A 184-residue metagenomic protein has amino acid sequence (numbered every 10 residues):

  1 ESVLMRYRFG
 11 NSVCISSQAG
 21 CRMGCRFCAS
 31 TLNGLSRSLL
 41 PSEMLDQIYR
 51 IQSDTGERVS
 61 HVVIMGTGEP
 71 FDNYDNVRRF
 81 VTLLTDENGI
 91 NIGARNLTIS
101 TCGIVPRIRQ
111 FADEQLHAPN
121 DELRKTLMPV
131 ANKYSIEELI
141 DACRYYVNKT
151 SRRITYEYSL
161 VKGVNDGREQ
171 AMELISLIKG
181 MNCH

Functional and structural regions predicted by a protein language model:
E1, E43, Q47, E69 (+1 more regions): Acidic-residue sensor for enzyme active/binding pockets
E1-S17, Q47-R58: N-terminal [4Fe-4S]-dependent radical SAM core
M5-Y7, Q18-G20, T31, C102 (+2 more regions): Generic beta-structure capping elements
Y7-E43: Canonical Radical SAM [4Fe-4S] cluster-binding loop centered on the CxxxCxxC motif and its immediate flanking residues
N11-S12, D46, P106, Y134: A broad, structure-centric signal for solvent-exposed, well-ordered loop/edge residues that line or flank functional
L32-H61: Conserved alpha-helical substructure of the radical SAM core
Q52-S53, E57-H61, G66-H184: Conserved AdoMet/S-adenosylmethionine-binding subsite of the radical SAM
